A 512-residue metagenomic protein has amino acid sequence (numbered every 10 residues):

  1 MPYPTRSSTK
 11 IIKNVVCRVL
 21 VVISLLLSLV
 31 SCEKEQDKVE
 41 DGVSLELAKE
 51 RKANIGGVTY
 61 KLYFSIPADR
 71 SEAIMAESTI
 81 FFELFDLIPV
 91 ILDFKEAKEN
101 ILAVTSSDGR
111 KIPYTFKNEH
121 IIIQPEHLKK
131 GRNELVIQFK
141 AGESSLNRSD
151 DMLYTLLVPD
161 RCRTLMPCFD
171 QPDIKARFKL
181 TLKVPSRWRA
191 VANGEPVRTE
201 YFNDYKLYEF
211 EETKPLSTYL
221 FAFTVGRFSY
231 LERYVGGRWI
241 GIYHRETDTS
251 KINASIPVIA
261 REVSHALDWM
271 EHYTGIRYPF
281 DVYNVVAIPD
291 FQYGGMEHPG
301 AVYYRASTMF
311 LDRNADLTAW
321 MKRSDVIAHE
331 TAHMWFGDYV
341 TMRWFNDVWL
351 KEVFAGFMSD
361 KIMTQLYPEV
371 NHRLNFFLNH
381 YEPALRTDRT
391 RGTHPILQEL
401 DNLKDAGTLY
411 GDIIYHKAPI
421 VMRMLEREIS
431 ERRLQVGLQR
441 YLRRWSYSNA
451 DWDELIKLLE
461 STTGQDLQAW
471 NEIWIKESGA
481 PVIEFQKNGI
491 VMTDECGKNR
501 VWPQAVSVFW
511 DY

Functional and structural regions predicted by a protein language model:
Y3-L20: Bacterial N-terminal signal peptides that target proteins for export
R18-S28: Bacterial N-terminal signal peptides
L25, C32-M75, L102, N147-D151 (+2 more regions): N-terminal, polar/Ser/Thr-rich
E35, S78, F210, I242-K498: Hydrophobic alpha-helical and helix-loop surface patches within well-folded domains that function as non-catalytic
F64-S65, I80, K111-I112, I123-H127 (+2 more regions): Beta-strand-rich interaction surfaces with strong enrichment in secreted/lumenal proteins
T79-K98, D170, F178-P185, D453 (+1 more regions): Surface-exposed beta-strand/loop patches in extracellular or lumenal glycoproteins
F81, V136-V235, P257, N471: Extended, low-hydrophobicity, Ser/Thr/Pro/Gly-biased non-transmembrane segments
K95-L153, D204: A surface-exposed beta-strand-loop module
